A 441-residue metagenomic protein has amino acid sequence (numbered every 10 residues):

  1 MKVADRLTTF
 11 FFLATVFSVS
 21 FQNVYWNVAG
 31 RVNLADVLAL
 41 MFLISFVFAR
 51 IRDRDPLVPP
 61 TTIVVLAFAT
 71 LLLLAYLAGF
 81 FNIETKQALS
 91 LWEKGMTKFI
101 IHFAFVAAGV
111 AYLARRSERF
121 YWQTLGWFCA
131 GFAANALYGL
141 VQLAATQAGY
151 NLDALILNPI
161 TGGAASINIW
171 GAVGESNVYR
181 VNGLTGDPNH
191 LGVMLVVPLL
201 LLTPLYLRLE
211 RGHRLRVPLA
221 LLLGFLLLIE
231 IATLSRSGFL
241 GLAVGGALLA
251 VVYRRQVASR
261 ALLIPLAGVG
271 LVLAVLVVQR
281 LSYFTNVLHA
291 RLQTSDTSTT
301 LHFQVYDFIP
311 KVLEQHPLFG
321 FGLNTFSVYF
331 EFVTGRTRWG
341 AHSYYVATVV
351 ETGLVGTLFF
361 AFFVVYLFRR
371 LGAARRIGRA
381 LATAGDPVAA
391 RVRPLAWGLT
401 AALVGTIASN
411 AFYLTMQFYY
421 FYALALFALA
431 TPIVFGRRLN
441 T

Functional and structural regions predicted by a protein language model:
M1-S90, R119, G126, A154-T161 (+5 more regions): Transmembrane signal-anchor hairpin modules in multi-pass inner-membrane enzymes, especially those that act on
L13, L40-S45, A243-G246, G398-T441: Transmembrane alpha-helices of multi-pass inner-membrane enzymes
V32-A49, E93-F105, L191-L199, L240-A247 (+2 more regions): Membrane-embedded alpha-helical segments of multi-pass membrane proteins, especially the transmembrane helices
D36-V37, A67, K86-A111, W122-W127 (+1 more regions): Aromatic-anchored transmembrane helix interface
A104-A108, W122-Y253, V269-G270, F362 (+2 more regions): Alpha-helical transmembrane segments of multi-pass inner-membrane proteins
L137, L143-G149, E230-T233, A250-Q293 (+2 more regions): A membrane-periplasm/extracellular boundary helix in multi-pass inner-membrane enzymes that assemble envelope glycans
Y179, S282-T352, A374-R379: Long extracytoplasmic/lumenal interhelical loops at the membrane interface of multi-pass membrane proteins
G183, D187-N189, L227-I229, D307 (+5 more regions): A conserved mid-to-late transmembrane alpha helix and its immediate loop/hinge that forms the functional core
